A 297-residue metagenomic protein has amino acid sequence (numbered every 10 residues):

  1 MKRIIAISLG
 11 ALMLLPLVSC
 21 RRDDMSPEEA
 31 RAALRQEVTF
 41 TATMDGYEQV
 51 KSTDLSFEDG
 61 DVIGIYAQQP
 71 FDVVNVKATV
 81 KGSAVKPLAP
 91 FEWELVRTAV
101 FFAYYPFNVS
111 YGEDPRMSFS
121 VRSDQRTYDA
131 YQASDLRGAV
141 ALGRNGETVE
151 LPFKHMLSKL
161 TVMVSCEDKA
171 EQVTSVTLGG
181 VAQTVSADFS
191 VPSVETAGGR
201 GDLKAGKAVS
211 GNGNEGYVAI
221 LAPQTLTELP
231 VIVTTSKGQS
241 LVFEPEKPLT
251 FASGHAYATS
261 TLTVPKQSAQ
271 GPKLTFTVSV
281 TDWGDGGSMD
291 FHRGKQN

Functional and structural regions predicted by a protein language model:
K2-I7, L17-N297: Sec-type signal peptide cleavage vicinity
L12-P16: Sec-dependent N-terminal signal peptides of Gram-positive bacterial secreted proteins and lipoproteins
